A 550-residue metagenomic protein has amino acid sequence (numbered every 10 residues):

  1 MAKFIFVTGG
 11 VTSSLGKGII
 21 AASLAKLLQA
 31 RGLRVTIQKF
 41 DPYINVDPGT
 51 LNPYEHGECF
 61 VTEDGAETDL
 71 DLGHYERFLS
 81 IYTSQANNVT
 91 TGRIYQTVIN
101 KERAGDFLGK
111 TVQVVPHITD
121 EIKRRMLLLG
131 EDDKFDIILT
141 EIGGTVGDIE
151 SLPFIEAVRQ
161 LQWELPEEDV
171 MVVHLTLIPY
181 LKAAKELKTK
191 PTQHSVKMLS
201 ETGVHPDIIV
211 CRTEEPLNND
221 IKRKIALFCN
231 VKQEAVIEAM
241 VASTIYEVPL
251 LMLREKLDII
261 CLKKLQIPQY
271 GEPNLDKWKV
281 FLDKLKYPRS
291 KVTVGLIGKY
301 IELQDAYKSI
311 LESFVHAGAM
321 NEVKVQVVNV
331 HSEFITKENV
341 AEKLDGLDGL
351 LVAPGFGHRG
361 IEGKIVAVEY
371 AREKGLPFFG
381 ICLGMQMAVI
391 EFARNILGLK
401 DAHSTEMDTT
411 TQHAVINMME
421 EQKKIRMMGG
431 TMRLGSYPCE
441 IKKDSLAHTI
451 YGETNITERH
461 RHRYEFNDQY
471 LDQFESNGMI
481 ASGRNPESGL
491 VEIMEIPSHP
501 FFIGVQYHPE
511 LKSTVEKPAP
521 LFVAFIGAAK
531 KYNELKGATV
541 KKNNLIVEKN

Functional and structural regions predicted by a protein language model:
M1-Q326, S332-G349, F356-G357, K364-Y370 (+3 more regions): Flexible phosphate-sensing "switch/lid" loops adjacent to ATP/NTP-binding sites across phosphate-transfer
L15-G18, A22-K26, A30, K343-P438 (+3 more regions): Cysteine-nucleophile active-site neighborhood
D71-I81, A388-E492, A528-K530, V540-K549: Pocket-forming structural segment of enzyme catalytic cores
R463, Y507-T514: Glycine-rich phosphate/pyrophosphate-binding beta-alpha loops
M494-H499: Active-site beta-strand termini and strand-to-loop segments that position acidic
F501-Y507: Short FAD-binding loop at a beta-strand-to-alpha-helix junction that anchors the flavin cofactor in diverse
Q506, A519-P520: C-terminal intrinsically disordered, low-complexity extensions immediately downstream of enzyme catalytic cores
